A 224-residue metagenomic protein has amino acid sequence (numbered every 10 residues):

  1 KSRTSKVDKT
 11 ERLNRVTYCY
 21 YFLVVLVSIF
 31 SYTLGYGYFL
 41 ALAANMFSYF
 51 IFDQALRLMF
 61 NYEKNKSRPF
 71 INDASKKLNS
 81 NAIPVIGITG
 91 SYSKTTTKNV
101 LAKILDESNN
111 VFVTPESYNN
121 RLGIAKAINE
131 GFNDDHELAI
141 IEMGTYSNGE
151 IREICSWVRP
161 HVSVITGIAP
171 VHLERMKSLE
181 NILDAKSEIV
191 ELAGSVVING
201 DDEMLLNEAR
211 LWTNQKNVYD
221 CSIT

Functional and structural regions predicted by a protein language model:
K1-I86: Short, basic phosphate-binding NTP loop
D73-N119: Walker A (P-loop) phosphate-binding motif
A82-I83, S108, H136, A193 (+1 more regions): Short, well-ordered alpha-helix to beta-strand connector turns
G87, F112-T114, L138-E142, V196-I198: Short catalytic-loop micro-motif centered on adjacent basic/acidic residues
S117-G131: AAA+/P-loop NTPase substrate/partner-engagement loops
H136-I151: Switch II (G3) loop of P-loop NTPases
I151-P170: Inter-motif core of Ras-like GTPase G domains
I165-T224: Acidic, Mg2+-coordinating active-site environments of NTP-dependent enzymes
